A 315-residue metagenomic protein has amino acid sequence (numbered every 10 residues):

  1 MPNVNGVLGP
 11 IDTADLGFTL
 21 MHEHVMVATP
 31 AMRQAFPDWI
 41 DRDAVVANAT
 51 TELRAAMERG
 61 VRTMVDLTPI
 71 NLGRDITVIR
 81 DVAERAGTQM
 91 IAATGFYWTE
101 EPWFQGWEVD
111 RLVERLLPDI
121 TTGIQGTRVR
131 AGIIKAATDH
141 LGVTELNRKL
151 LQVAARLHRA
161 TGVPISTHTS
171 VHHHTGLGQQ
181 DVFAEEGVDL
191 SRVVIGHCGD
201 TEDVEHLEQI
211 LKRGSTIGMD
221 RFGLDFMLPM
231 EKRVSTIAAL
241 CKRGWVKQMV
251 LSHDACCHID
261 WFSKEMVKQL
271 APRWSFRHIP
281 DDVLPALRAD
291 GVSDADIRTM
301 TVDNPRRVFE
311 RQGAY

Functional and structural regions predicted by a protein language model:
M1-M32: Replace "His-x-His-based motif
P2-G9, W274-Y315: Mid-to-C-terminal alpha-helical segments outside catalytic/metal-binding sites
G17-M26, Q34-Q89, D110-V129: Alpha-helical scaffold segments that flank or form the walls of functional sites
H22, M64, H158, I217 (+3 more regions): Divalent metal-coordination and catalytic microenvironments
T29-R33, I76, T175-D181, D203-L211 (+3 more regions): Histidine/acidic-residue-rich catalytic or RNA/ligand-binding cores of hydrolases and nuclease-related proteins
L67, S166, D220-R221, W245-Q269 (+1 more regions): Short acidic/histidine-rich active-site segments
D81-E84, Q89-T161, T216, F222-F226: Active-site gating/metal-coordination segments in enzymes
A155, R159-K242, Q248-M249: Catalytic pocket-lining loop regions of alpha/beta-barrel enzymes, especially the amidohydrolase/enolase/GH5 lineages
